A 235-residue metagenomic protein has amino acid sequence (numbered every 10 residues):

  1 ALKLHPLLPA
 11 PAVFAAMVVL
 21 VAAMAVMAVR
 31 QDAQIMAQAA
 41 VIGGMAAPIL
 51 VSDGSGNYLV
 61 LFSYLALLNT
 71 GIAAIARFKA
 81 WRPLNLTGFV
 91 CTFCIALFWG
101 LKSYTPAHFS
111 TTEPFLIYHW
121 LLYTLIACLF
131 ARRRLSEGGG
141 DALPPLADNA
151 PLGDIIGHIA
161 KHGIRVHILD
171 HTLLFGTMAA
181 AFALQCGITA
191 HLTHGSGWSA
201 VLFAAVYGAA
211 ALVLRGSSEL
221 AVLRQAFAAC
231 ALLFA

Functional and structural regions predicted by a protein language model:
A1-A235: Alpha-helical multi-pass membrane segments and their bilayer interfacial helix-loop junctions
